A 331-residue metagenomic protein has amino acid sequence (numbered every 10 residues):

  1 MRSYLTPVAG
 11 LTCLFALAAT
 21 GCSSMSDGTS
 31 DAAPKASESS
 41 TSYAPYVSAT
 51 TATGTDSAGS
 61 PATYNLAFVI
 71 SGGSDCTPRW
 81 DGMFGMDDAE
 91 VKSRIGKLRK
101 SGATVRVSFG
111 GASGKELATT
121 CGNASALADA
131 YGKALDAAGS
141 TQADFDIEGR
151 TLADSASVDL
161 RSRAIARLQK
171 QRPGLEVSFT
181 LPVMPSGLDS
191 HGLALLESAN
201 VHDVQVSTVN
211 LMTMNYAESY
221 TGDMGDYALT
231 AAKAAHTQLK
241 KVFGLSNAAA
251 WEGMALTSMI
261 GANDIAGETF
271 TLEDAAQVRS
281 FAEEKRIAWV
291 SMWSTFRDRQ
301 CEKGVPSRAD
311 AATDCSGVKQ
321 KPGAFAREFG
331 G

Functional and structural regions predicted by a protein language model:
M1-A9: Bacterial N-terminal signal peptides that target proteins for export
G10-F15: Hydrophobic helical h-region of N-terminal Sec-dependent signal peptides in bacterial secretory/periplasmic proteins
L17-G21: C-terminal motif of bacterial Sec signal peptides marking the signal peptidase cleavage site
S23-L211, N215-V242, W251-A255, G261-A275 (+2 more regions): Chitinase-like catalytic core of GlcNAc-active glycosidases
D31-A33, E283-W289, R327-G331: Feature marks hydrolase-like catalytic cores characterized by long aromatic- and Gly/Pro-rich stretches
A255-S258, W289-S294: Conserved active-site loop/cleft motifs that coordinate metal ions or position small ligands
E268-W289: Short, low-complexity, polybasic intrinsically disordered segments
T295-R299: A short, acidic, flexible beta-alpha connecting loop/helix-capping segment that sits on the rim of active
